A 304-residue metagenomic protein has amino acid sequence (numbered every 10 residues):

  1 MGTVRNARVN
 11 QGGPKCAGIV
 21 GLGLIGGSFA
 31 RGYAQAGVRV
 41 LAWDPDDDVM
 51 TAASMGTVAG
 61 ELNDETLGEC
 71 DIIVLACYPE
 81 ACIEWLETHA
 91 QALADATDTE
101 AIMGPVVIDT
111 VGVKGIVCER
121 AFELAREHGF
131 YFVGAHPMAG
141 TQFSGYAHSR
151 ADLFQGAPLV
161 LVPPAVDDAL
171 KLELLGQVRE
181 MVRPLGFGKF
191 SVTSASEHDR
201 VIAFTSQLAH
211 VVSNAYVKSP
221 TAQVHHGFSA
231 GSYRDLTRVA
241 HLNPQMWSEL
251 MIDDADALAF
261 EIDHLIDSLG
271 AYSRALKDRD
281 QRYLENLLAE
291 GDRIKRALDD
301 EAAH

Functional and structural regions predicted by a protein language model:
G2-G68, I72: NAD(P)+-binding Rossmann beta1-loop-alpha1 motif at the extreme N-terminus of oxidoreductases
G13-C16, G104, G156: Phosphate-coordination loops involved in phosphoryl transfer and adenosine-cofactor binding
D64-V106: Rossmann-like NAD(P)-binding element
A76-Y78, V111, P163: Glycine-rich, N-terminal phosphate-binding loop of Rossmann-like dinucleotide-binding domains
T88-H148: Rossmann-like NAD(P)(H) cofactor-binding subdomain of soluble oxidoreductases
A151-R238: Internal alpha-helical scaffold of NAD(P)-dependent oxidoreductase catalytic cores
V224-K295: Interdomain hinge/lid region at the active-site interface of Rossmann-like NAD(P)-dependent oxidoreductases
